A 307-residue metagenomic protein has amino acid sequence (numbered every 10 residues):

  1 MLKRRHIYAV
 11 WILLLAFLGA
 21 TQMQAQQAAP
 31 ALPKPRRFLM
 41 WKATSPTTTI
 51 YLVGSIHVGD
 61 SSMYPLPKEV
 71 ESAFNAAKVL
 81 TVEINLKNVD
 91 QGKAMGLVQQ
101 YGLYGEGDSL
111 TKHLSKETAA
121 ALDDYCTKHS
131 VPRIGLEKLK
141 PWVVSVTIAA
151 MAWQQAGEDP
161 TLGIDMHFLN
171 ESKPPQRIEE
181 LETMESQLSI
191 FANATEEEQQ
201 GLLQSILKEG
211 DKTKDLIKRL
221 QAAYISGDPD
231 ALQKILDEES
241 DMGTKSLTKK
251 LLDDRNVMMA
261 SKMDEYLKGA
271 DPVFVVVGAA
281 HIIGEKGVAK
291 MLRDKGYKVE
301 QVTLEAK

Functional and structural regions predicted by a protein language model:
M1-W11: Bacterial N-terminal signal peptides that target proteins for export
V10-A20: Bacterial N-terminal signal peptides
M23-Q27: Boundary at the C-terminal end of the N-terminal hydrophobic targeting segment
A29-L32, R37-L251: Structured, acidic catalytic/metal-binding patches in enzyme active sites
K245-K307: A cross-kingdom marker for long, charged
